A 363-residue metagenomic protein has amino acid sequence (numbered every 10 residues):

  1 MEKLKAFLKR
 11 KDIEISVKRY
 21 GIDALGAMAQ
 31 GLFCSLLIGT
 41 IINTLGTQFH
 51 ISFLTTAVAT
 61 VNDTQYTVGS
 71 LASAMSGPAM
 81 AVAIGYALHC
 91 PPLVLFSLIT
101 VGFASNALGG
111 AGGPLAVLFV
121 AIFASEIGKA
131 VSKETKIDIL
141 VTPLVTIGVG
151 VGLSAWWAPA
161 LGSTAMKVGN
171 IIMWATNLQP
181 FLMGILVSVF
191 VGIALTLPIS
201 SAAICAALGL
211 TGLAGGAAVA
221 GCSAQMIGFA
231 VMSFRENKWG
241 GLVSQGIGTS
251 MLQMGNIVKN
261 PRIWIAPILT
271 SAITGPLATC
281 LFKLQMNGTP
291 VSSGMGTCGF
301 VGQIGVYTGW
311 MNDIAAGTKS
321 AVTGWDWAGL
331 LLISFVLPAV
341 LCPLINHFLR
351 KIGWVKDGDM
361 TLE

Functional and structural regions predicted by a protein language model:
M1-E363: Pore-lining transmembrane helices
